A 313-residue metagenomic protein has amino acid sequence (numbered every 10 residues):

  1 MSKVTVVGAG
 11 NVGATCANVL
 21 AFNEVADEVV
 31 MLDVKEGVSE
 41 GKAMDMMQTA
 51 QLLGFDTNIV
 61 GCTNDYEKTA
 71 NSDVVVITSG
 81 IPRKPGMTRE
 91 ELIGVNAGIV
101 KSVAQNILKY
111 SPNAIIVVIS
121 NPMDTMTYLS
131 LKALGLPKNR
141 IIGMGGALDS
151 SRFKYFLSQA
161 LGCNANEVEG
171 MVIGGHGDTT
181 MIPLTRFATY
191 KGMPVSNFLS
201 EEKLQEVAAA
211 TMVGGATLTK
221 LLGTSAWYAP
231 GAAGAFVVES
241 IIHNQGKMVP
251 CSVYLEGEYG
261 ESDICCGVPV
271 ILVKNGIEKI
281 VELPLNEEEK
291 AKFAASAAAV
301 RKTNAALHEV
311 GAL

Functional and structural regions predicted by a protein language model:
M1-V4: Extreme N-terminal starter segment of soluble prokaryotic enzymes
A9-G10: Glycine-rich Rossmann-fold phosphate-binding loop(s) that bind the pyrophosphate of adenine dinucleotide cofactors
G13-A14: N-terminal Rossmann-fold NAD(P) dinucleotide-binding loop
L32-S72, R301-V310: Conserved N-terminal Rossmann-fold NAD(P) cofactor-binding segment
L52-A114: Rossmann-like NAD(P)-binding element
T88-K154: Rossmann-like NAD(P)(H) cofactor-binding subdomain of soluble oxidoreductases
L134-R140, D149-L313: C-terminal substrate-binding/catalytic lobe of Rossmann-fold NAD(P)-dependent dehydrogenases
